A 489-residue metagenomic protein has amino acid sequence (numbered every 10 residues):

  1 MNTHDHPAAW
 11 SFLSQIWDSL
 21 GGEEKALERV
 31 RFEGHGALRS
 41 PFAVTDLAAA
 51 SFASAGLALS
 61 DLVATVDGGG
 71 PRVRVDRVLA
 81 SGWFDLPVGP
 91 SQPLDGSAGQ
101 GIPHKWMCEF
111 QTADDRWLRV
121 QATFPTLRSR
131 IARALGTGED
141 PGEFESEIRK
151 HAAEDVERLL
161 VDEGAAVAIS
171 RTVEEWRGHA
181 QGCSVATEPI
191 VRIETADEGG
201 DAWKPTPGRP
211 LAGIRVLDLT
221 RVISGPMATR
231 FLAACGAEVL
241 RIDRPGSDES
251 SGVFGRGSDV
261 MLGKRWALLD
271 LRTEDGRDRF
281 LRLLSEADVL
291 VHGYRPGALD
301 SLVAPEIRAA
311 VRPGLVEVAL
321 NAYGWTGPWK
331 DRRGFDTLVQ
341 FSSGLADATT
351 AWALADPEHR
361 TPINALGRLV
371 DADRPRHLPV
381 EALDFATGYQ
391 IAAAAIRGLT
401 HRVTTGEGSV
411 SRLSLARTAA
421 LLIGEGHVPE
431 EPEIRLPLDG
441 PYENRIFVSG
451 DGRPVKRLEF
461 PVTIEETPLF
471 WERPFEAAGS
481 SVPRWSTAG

Functional and structural regions predicted by a protein language model:
M1-D248, L281-V289, P305-A319, Y323-G324 (+2 more regions): Acyl-CoA thioester-binding alpha/beta core of soluble enzymes
R221, L271, R295-P296, N321-A322 (+1 more regions): Short glycine-/small-residue-rich Rossmann-like dinucleotide-binding loops
R241-D270: Glycine-rich phosphate-binding loop and adjoining beta1-alpha1-beta2 segment of Rossmann-like nucleotide-binding folds
V260, K264-L299: Rossmann-like NAD(P)-binding element
M261-L262, V339-F341, E431-L436: Acidic, Ser/Thr-rich peripheral helices and adjacent loops at domain boundaries
R265-A267, R312-A319, R333-L345, D373-P379: Rossmann-fold dehydrogenase core element
A298-D300, W325-T326: Short glycine-rich, flexible loops that bind phosphorylated cofactors or substrates
N321-R333, E381-F385: Active-site PLP-lysine loop of aminotransferase-like
